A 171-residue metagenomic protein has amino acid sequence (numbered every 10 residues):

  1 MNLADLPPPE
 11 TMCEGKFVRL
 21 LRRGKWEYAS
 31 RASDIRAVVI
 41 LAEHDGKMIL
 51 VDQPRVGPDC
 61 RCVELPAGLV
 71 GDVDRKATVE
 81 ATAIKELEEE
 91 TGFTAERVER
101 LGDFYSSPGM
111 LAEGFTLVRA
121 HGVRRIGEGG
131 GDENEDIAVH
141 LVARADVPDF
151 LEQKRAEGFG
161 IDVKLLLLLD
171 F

Functional and structural regions predicted by a protein language model:
M1-A4, R61, R100, T116 (+1 more regions): Nudix hydrolase/Nudix homology domain
A4-H44, Q53: Acidic, metal-coordinating catalytic segment for phosphate/diphosphate chemistry, firing primarily on the Nudix
E10-K16, R31-S33, V56, D74 (+1 more regions): Acidic pyrophosphate-coordinating catalytic loop
L20-R22, L41, L50, L117-R119 (+1 more regions): Conserved hydrophobic/aromatic beta-strand scaffold that supports enzyme active sites
L21-G24, S107-I126: Active-site-adjacent beta-strand/loop module that shapes the phosphate/pyrophosphate-binding cleft
R31-K85, G131-E133, I137: Conserved Nudix-box catalytic region and its N-terminal flanking loop in Nudix hydrolases and closely related
H44-K47, P54, A120-R125, R144-A145: Short loop segments at secondary-structure junctions
T94-L101: A short coil-to-beta-strand element that immediately follows conserved catalytic motifs
